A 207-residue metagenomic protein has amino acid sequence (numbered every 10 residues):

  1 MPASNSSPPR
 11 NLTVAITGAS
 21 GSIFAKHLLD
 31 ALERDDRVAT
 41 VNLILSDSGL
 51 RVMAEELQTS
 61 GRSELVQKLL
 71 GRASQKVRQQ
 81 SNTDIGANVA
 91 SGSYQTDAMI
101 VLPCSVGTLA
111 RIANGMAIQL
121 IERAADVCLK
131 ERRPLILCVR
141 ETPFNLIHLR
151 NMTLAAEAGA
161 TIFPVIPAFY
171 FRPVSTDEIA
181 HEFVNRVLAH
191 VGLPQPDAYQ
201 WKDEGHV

Functional and structural regions predicted by a protein language model:
P2-L135, P143-V207: A cross-family phosphate/adenosyl-ligand binding-site feature
